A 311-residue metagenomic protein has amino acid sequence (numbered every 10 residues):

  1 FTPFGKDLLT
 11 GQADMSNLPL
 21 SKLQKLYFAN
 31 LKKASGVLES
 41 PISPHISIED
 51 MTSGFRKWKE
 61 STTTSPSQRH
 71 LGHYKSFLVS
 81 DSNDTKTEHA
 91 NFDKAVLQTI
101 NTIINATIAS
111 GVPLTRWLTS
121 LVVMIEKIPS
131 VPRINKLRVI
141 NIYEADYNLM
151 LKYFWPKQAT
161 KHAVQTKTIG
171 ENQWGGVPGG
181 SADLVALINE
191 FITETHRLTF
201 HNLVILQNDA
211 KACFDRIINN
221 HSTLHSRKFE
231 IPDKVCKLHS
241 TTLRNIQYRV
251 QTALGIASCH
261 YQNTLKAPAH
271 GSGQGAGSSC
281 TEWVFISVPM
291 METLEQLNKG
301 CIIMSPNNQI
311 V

Functional and structural regions predicted by a protein language model:
F1-F4, S16, L20-P289: Conserved pre-catalytic core of RNA-dependent polymerases
I169-G170, Q296-V311: Short helix/loop segment immediately N-terminal to the Walker
E194-T195, E292-G300: Conserved helix-loop functional segments at active or binding sites
